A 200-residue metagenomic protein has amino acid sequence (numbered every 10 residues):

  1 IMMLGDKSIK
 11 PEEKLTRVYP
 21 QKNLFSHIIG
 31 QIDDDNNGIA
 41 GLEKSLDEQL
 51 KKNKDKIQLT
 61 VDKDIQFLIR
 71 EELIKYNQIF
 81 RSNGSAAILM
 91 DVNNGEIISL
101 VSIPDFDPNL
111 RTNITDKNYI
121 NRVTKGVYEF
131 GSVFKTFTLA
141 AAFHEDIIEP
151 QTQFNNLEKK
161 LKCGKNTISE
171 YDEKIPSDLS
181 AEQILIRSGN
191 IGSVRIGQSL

Functional and structural regions predicted by a protein language model:
I1-D55, L59: Small/polar-residue-rich segments within soluble enzyme cores
K7, L24, E96, E149-P150: Short coil/turn connectors at secondary-structure junctions
K14, M90, I98-V101: Basic, glycine-enriched DNA-binding surface that flanks or lies within the catalytic cores of DNA
K22, I98-S102, L110, Q151: Short, solvent-exposed loop/turn and secondary-structure capping segments
G30-D35, S99-D105: Short beta->alpha transition motifs characteristic of CBS
D33, G41-K44, S102, F134 (+1 more regions): Short, flexible micro-motifs
I39, I98, F106-P108, R195: Generic domain-boundary/flexible-linker signal
N53-N93, P108-L200: Active-site loop and adjoining helix of the penicillin-binding protein/serine DD-peptidase-beta-lactamase fold
